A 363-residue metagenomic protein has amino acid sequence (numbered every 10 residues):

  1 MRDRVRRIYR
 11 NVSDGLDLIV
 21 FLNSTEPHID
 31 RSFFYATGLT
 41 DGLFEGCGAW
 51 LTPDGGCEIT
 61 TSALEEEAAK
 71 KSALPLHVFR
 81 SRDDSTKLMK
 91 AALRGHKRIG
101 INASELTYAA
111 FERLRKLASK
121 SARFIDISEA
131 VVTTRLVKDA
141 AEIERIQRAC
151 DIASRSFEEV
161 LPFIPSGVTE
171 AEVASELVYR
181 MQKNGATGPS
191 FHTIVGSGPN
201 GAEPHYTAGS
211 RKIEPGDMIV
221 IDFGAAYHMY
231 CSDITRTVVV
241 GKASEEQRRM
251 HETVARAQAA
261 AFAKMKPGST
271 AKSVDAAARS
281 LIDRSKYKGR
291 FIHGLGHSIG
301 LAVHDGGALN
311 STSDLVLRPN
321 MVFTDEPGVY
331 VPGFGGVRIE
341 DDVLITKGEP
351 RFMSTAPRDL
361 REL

Functional and structural regions predicted by a protein language model:
M1-L363: Active-site neighborhoods and metal-handling regions in enzymes and metal-associated proteins
